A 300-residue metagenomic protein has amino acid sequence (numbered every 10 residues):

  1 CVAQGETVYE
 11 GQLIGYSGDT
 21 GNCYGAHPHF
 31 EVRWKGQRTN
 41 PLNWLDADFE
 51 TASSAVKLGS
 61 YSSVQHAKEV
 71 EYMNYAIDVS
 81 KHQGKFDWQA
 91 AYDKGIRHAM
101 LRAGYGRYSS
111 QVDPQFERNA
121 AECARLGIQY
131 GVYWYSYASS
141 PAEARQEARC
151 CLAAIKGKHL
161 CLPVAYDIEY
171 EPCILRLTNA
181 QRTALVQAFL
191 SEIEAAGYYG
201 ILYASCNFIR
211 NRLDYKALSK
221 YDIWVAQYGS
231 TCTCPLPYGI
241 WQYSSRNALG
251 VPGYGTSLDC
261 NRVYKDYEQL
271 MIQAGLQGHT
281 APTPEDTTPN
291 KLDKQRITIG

Functional and structural regions predicted by a protein language model:
C1, I14-G15, D19-N22, R38 (+8 more regions): Solvent-exposed loop/turn segments at secondary-structure junctions within structured extracellular/periplasmic domains
E6-V64: Conserved, short, structured surface segments that act as functional micro-motifs
L42-L45, F49-K81, Q89, K216-N290: Functionally critical loop-and-helix segments that line ligand-binding/catalytic clefts of soluble enzyme domains
Y72-L190, E194-Y199: Substrate-binding cleft of extracellular glycoside hydrolase catalytic domains
E143-Q146, F208-L218: Glycine-rich, charge-decorated loop segments at or immediately adjacent to ligand/cofactor-binding or catalytic sites
L152-Y166, Y170-P172, R212-Y238: Structural recognition of alpha->loop->beta junctions
I193-N211: Aromatic-lined carbohydrate-recognition surfaces of secreted/lumenal glycan-active proteins
T287-G300: Viral virion structural and adsorption modules
